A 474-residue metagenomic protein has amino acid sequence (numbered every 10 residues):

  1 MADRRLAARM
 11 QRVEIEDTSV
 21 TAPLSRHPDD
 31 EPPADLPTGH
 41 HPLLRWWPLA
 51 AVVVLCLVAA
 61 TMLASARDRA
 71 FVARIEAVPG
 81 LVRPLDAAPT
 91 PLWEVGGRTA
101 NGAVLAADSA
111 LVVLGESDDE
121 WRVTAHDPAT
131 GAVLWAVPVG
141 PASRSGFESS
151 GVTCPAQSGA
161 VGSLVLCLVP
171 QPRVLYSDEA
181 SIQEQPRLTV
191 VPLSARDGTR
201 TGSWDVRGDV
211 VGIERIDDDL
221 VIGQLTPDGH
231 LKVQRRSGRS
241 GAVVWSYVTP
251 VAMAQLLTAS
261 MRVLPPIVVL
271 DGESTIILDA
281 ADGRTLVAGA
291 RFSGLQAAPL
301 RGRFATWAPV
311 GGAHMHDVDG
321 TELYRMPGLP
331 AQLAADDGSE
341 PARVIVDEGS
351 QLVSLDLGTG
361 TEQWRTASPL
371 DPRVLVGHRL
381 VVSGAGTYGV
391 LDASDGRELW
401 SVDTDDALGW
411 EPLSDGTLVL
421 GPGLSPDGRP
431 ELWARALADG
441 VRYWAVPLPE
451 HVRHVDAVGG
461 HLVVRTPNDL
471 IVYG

Functional and structural regions predicted by a protein language model:
A2-G474: Secretory-pathway ectodomains
